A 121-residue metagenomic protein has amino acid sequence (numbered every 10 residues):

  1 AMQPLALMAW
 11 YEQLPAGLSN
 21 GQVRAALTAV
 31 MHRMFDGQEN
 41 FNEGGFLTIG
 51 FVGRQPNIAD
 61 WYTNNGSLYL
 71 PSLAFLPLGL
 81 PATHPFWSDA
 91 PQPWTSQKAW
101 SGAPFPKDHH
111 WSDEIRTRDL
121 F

Functional and structural regions predicted by a protein language model:
P4-F121: Terminal, non-catalytic domain-edge segments
